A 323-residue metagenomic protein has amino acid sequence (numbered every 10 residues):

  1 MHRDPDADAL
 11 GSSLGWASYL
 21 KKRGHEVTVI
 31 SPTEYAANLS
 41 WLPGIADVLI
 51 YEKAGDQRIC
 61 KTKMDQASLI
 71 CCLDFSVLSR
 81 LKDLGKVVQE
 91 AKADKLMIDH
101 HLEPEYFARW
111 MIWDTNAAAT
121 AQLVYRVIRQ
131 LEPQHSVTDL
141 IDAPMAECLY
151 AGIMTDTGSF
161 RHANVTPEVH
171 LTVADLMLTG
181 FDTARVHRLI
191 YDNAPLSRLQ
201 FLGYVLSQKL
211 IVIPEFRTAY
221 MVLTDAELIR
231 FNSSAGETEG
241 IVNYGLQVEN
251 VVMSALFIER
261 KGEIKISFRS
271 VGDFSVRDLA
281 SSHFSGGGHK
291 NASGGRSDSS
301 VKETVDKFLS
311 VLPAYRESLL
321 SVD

Functional and structural regions predicted by a protein language model:
M1-R3, G11-N38, P43, L49-I50 (+3 more regions): Hydrophobic helix-and-loop "lid/oligomerization" segment in the mid-to-C-terminal part of catalytic domains
D4-P5, F75-L78, H101-E103, D225-A226 (+1 more regions): Short glycine-rich anion-binding loops that position phosphate/pyrophosphate groups of nucleotides and phosphorylated
A7-S13, L78-K82: Short glycine/serine/threonine-rich phosphate/pyrophosphate-binding segments that cradle anionic phosphate groups
W16-A17, V87-E90, W113-D114, L171: Glycine-rich, phosphate-binding/catalytic loops in enzymes
I30, C71, D94-I98, W110-W113 (+2 more regions): Hydrophobic/aromatic beta-strand patches that form the interior of the parallel beta-sheet core in alpha/beta enzyme
G44-V48, E90, W113-N116, G272: Short, hinge-like loop/turn segments at secondary-structure boundaries
I50-R109: Active-site cofactor/cluster-binding pocket
I98-T172: Short alpha-helices
